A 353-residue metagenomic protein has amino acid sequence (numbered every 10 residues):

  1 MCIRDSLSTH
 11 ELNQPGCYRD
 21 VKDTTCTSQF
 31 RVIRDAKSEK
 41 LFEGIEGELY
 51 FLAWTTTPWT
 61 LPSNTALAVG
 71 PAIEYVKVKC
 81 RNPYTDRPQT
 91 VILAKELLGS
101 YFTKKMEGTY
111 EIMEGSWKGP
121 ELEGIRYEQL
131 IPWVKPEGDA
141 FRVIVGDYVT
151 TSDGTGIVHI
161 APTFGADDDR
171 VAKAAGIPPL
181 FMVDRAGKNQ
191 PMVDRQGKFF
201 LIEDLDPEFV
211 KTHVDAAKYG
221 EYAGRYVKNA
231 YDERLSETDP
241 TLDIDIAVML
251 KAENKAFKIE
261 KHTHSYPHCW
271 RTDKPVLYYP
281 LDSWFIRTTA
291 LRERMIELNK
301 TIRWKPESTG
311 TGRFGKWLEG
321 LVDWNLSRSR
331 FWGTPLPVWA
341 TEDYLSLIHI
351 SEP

Functional and structural regions predicted by a protein language model:
M1-S6, L345-P353: Residue-level detector of conserved catalytic or cofactor/ligand-binding positions in enzyme active sites
R4-L52, T60: Active-site cores that bind ATP or allylic diphosphates and position pyrophosphate for catalysis
E39-L52, P58-L347, S351: Non-cofactor substrate-recognition interfaces
